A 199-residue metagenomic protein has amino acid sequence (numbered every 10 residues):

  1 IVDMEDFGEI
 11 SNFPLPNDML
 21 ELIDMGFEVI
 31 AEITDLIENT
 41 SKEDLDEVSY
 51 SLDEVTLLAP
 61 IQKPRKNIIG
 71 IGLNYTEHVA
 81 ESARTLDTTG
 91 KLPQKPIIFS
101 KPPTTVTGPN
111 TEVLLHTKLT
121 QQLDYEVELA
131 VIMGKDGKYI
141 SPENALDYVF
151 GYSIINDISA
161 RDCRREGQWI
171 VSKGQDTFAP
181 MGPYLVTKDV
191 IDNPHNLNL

Functional and structural regions predicted by a protein language model:
I1-L92, P96: N-terminal non-catalytic cap/leader segment that marks the start of a structured domain
R65-L199: Glycine-enriched loop-and-adjacent helix/strand subsegments that border the catalytic/binding cleft of enzyme cores
